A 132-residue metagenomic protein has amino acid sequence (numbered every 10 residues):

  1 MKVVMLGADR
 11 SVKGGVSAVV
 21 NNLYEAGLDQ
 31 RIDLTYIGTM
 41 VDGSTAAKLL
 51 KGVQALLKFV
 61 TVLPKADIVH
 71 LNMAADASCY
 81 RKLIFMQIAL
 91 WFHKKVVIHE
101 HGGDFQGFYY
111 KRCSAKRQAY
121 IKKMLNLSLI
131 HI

Functional and structural regions predicted by a protein language model:
M1-V41: N-terminal subdomain of nucleotide-sugar transferases
L28, L90, L125: Anion (oxyanion) recognition and catalysis
T35-P64, L71-K82: A short, charged, and often flexible helix/loop element on the N-terminal side of the glycosyltransferase catalytic
A66, S128: An anion/phosphate-binding loop that grips the pyrophosphate of nucleotide cofactors and donors
I68-H70, M86-F105: Active-site proximal beta-strand in glycosyltransferases
A74-S78, V96-S114: A short, histidine- and acid-enriched strand-loop-helix "catalytic/donor-clamping" loop that lines the nucleotide-sugar
K82-Q87, C113-Q118: Charged helix-capping and loop-helix junction motifs
I130-I132: Conserved small/polar residues in nucleotide/adenosyl-binding loops
